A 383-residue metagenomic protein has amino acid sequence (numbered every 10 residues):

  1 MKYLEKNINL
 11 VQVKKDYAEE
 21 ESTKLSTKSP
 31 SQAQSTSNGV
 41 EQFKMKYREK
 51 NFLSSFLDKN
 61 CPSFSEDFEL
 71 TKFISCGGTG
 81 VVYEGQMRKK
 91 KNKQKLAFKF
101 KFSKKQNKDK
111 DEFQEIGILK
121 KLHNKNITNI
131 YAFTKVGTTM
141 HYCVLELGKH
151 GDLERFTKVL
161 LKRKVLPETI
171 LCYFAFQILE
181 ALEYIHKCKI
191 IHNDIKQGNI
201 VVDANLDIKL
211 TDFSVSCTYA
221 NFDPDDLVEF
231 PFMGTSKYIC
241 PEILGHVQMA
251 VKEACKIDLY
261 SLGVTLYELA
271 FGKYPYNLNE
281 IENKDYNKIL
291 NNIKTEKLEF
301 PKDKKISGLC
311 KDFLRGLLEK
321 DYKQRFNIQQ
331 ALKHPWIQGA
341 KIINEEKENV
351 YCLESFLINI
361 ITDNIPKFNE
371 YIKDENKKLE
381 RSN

Functional and structural regions predicted by a protein language model:
T71-G78, V82: Protein kinase glycine-rich loop
F100-L122: Conserved N-lobe beta3->alphaC-helix segment of eukaryotic protein kinase catalytic domains
N129-H141: Short beta-strand micro-motifs within the conserved protein kinase catalytic domain, predominantly in the N-lobe
T139-D152: Conserved short submotifs of the Hanks-type protein kinase catalytic core that shape the nucleotide-binding pocket
F174-A175: Activation segment signature within eukaryotic-like protein kinase domains
H186-D203: Catalytic-loop of the protein kinase fold
D203-S236: Activation segment/activation loop of eukaryotic-type protein kinase catalytic domains
